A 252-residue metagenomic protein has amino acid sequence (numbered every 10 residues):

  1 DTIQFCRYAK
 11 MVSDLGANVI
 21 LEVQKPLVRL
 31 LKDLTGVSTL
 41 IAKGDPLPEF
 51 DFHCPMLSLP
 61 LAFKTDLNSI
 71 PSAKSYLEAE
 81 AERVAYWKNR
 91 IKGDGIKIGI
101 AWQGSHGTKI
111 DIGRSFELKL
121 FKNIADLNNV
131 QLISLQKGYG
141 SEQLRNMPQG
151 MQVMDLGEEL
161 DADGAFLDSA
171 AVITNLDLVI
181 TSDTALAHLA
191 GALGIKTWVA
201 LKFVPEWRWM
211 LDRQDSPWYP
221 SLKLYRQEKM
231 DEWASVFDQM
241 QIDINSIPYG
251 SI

Functional and structural regions predicted by a protein language model:
T2-I252: Catalytic machinery of carbohydrate-active enzymes, primarily nucleotide-sugar-dependent glycosyltransferases
